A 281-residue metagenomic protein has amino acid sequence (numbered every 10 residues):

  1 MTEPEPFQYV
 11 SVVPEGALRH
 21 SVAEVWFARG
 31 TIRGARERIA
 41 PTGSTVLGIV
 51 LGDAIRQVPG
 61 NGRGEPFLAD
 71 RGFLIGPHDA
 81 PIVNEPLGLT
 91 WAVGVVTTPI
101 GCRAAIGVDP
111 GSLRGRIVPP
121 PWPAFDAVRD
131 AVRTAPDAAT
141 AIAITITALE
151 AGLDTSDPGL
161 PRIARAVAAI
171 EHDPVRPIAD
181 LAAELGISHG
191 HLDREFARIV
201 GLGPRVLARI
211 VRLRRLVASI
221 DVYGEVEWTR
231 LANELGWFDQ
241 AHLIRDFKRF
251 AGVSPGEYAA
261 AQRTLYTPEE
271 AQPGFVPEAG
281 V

Functional and structural regions predicted by a protein language model:
M1-H189, I199-P204, A218-Y223, E227-F238 (+1 more regions): Alpha-helical bundle regulatory/interaction domains
F196, A208, D246-K248, A259: DNA major-groove recognition helix of helix-turn-helix
R205-I210, R214-L216: Amphipathic alpha-helical "recognition" segments
